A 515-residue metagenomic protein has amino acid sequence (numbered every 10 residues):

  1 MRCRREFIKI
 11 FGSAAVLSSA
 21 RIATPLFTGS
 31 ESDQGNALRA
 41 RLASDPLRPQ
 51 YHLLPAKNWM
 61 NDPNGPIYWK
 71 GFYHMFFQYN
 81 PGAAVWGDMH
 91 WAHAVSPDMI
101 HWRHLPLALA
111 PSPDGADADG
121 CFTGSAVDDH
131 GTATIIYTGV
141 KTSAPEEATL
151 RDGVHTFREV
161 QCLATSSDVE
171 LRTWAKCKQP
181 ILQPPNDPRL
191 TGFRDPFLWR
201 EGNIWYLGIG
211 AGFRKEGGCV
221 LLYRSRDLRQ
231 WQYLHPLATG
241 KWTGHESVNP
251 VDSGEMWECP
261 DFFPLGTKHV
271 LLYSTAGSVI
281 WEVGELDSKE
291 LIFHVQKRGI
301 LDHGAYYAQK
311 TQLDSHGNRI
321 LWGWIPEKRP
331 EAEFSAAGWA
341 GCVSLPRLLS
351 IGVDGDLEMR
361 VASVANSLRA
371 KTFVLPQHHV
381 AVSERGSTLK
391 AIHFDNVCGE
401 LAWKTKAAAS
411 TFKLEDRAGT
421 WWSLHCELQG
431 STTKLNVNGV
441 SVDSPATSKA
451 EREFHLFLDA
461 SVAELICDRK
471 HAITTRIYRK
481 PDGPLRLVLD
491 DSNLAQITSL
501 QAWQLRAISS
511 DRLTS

Functional and structural regions predicted by a protein language model:
M1-R2: Secretory targeting signals
E6-T28: N-terminal export signals
L26-D195, R200-D252, W257-C259, P264-H303 (+5 more regions): Beta-rich carbohydrate-recognition and catalytic domains
F122, R194, E258, Y307 (+2 more regions): Short beta-strand or tight-loop elements that sit immediately N-terminal to catalytic metal-binding acidic residues
D287-L291, Q296-G304, Q312-S515: Beta-rich accessory regions
